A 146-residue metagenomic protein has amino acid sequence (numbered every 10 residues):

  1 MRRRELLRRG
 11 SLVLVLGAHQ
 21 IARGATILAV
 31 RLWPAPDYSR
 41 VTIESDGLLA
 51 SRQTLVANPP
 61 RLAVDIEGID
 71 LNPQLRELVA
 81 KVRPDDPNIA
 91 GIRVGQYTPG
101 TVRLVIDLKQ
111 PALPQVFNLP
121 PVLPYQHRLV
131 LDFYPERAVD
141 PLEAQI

Functional and structural regions predicted by a protein language model:
R2-I146: Signal-peptide-cleaved, periplasmic/extracellular N-terminal interaction regions immediately downstream of the signal
